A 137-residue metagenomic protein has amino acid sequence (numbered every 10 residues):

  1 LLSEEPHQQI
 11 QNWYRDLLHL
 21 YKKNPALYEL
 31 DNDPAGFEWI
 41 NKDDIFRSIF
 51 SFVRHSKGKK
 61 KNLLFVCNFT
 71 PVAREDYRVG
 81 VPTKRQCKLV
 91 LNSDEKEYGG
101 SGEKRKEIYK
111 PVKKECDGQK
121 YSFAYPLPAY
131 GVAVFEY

Functional and structural regions predicted by a protein language model:
L1-Y137: Carbohydrate-interacting/catalytic domains
